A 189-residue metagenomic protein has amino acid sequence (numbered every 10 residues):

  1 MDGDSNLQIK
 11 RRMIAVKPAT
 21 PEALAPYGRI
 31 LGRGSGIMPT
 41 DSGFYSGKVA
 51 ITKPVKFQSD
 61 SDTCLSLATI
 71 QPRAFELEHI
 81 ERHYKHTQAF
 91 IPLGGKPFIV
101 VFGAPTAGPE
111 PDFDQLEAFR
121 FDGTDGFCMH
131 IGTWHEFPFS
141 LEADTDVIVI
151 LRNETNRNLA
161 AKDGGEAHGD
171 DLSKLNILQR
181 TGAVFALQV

Functional and structural regions predicted by a protein language model:
D2-A118, N156-V189: Non-catalytic, conserved peripheral segments adjacent to functional cores
Q88-I91, G126-F127, P138: His/acidic/aromatic-lined binding-pocket segments of jelly-roll/cupin-type domains and related regulatory beta-sandwich
E117, D125, A143-D146: A short pocket-lining beta-strand/turn micro-motif at the edge of beta-sheets
R120-W134: Conserved metal-binding segment of the jelly-roll/cupin
T133-A167: A short beta-strand-loop micro-motif that forms or neighbors metal/cofactor- and ligand-binding patches at active-site
